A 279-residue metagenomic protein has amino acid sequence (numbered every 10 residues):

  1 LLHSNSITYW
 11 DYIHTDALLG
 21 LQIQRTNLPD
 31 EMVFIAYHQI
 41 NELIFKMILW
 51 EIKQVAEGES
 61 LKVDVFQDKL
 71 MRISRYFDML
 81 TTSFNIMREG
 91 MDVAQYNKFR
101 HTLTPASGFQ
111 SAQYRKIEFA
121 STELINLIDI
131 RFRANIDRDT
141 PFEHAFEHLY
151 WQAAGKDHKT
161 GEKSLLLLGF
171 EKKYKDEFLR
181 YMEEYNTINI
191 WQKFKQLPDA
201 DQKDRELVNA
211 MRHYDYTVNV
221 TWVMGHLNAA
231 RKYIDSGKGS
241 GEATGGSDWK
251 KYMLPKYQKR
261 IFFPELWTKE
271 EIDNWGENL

Functional and structural regions predicted by a protein language model:
L1-L279: Surface-exposed peri-terminal alpha-helical interaction modules
